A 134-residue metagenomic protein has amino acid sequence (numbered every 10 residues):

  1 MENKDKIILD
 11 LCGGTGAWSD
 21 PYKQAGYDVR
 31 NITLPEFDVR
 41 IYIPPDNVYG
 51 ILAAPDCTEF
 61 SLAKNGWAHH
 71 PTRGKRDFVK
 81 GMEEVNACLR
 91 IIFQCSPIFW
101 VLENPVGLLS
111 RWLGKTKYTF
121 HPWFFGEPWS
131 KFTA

Functional and structural regions predicted by a protein language model:
N3-I8: Extreme N-terminal starter segment of soluble prokaryotic enzymes
L11-C12, F37-G50, C57-A134: Class I S-adenosyl-L-methionine
G16: Glycine-rich SAM-binding Motif I of class I
D20, Q24, R90-F93: Short, well-ordered alpha-helices that flank and scaffold nucleotide-derived cofactor binding pockets
P21-R40: A short beta-strand-loop structural module common to alpha/beta enzyme folds
